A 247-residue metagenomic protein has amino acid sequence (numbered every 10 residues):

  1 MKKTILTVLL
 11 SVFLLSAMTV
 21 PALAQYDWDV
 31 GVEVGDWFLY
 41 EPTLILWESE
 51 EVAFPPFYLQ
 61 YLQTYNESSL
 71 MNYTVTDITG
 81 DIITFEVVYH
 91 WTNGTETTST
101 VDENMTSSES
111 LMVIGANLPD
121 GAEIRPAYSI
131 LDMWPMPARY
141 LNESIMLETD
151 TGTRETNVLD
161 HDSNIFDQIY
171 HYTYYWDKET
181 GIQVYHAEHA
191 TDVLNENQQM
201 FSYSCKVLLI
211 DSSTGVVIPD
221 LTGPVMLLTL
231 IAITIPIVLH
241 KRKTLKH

Functional and structural regions predicted by a protein language model:
M1-G35, G181, S212-H247: Secretory targeting signatures
K3-T4, P42, V87, T97 (+1 more regions): Intrinsic disorder/low-complexity segments enriched in polar/small residues
S16, I114, G121, I130-D132 (+2 more regions): Residue-level detector of alpha-helical hydrophobic segments embedded in or interacting with membranes
M18, E50-V52, T95-T97: Short acidic, gly/pro-rich beta-turn/loop elements at beta-sheet edges and active-site/ligand-binding grooves
A24-I83, P126-V217: Acidic, serine/threonine-rich low-complexity disordered tracts
F57, E103, F201-Y203, R242-K246: Short, charged/polar low-complexity linear motifs in solvent-exposed/disordered segments
T76, D81-A122: An acidic-aromatic
